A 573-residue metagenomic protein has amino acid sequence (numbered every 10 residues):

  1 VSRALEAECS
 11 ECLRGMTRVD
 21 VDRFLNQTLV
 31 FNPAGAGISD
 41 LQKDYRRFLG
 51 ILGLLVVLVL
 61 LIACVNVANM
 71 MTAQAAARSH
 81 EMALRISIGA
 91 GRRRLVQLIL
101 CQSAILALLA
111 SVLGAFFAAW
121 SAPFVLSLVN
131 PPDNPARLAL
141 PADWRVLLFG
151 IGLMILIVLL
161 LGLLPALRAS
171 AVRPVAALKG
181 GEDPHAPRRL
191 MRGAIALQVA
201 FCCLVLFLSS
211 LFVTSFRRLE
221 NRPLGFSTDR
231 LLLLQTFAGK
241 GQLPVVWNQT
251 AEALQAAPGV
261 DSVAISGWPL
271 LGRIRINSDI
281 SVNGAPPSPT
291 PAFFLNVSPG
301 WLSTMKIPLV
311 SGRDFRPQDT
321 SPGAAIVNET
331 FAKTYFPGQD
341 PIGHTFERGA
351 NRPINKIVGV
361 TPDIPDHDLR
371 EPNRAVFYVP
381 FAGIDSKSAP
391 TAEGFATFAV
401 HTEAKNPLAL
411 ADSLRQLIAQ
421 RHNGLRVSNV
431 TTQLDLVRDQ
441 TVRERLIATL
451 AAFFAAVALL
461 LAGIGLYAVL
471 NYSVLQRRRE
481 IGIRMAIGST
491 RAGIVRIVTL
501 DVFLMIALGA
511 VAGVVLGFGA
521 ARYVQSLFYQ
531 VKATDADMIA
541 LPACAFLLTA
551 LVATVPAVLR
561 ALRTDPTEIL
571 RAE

Functional and structural regions predicted by a protein language model:
V1-R47, L126, L208, N248-R443 (+1 more regions): Mid-to-C-terminal secondary-structure elements that act as membrane-proximal/extracytoplasmic interface segments
L5-L58, A77, S121-G152, E182-I195 (+5 more regions): Membrane-helix entry/capping segments
V30, A68, A104-P174, T214 (+1 more regions): Small-residue-rich transmembrane alpha-helices
F31, N66-V67, L84, G89 (+20 more regions): Generic structural signal for small/hydrophobic residues in well-ordered secondary structure, especially within
G37-L41, M70-Q97, C101, S121-G241 (+2 more regions): Alpha-helical transmembrane segments of integral membrane proteins
Y45-H80, L160, R189-V213, E444-R479 (+3 more regions): Hydrophobic alpha-helical transmembrane segments of multi-pass inner-membrane transport and secretion
V65-A107, I464-I506, A510, T564: Interfacial "coupling" helices/loops that link adjacent transmembrane helices in transporter permeases
A73-Q74, I86, P123, S127 (+13 more regions): Transmembrane helix-loop junction
